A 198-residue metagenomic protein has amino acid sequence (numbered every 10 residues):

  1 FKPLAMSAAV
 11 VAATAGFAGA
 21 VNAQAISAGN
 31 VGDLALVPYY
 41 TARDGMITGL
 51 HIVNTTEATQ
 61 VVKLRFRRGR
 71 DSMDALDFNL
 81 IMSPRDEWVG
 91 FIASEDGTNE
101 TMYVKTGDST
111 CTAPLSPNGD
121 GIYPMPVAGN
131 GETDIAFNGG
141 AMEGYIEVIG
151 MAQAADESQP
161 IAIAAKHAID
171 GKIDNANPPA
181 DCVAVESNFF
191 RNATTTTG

Functional and structural regions predicted by a protein language model:
F1-P3, V10, F17-G198: Gly/Pro-rich, tryptophan- and cysteine-flecked surface segments typical of secreted/extracellular proteins
